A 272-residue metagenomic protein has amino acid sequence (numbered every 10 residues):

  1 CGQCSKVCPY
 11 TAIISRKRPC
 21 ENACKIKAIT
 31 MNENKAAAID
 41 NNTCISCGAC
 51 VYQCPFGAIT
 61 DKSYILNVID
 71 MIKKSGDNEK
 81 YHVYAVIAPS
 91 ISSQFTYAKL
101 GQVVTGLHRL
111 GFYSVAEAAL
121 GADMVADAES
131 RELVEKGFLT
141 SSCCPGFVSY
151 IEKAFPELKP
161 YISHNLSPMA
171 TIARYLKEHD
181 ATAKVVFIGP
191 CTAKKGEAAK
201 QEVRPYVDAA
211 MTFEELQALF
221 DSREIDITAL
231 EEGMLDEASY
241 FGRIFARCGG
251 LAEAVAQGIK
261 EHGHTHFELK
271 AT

Functional and structural regions predicted by a protein language model:
G2-I45, A49-I65: Iron-sulfur cluster-binding cysteine motifs and their immediate structural context in ferredoxin-like electron-transfer
P55, T60-T272: Iron-sulfur-associated redox domains of electron-transfer enzymes in respiratory and anaerobic energy metabolism
